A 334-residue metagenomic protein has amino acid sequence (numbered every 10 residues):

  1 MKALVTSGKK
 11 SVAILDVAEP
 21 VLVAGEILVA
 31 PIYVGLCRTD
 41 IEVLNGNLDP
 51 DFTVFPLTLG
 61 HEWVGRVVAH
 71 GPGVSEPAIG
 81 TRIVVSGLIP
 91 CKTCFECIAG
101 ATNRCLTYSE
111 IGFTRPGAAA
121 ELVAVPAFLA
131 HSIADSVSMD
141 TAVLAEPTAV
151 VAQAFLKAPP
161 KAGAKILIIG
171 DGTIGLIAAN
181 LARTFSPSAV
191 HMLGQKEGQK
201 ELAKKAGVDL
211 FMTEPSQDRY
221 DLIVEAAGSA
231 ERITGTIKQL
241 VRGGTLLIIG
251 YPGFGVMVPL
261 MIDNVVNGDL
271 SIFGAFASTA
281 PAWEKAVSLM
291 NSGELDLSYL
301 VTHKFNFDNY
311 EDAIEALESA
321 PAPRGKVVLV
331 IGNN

Functional and structural regions predicted by a protein language model:
M1, T234, A280-N334: C-terminal hydrophobic helical "lid"/dimerization subdomain of Rossmann-like NAD(P)H-dependent oxidoreductases
V5-V21, R38-A69, V84-V85, T102-P116: N-terminal glycine-rich cofactor-binding segment
P20-V34, L48-F95, A134-V137: Glycine-rich beta-strand-centered segment in the early N-terminal region that forms part of a ligand/cofactor-binding
C91-I169: NAD(P)H dinucleotide-binding glycine-rich loop of Rossmann-like/cofactor-binding domains, especially the beta1-alpha1
V137-T213: Mid-domain Rossmann-like dinucleotide-binding core that forms the NAD(H)/NADP(H) cofactor-binding site
S216-I223: A short acidic, Gly/Pro-enriched loop at the edge of an enzyme's catalytic core that lines a small-molecule cofactor
A230-S292, V330-N334: Glycine-rich phosphate-binding loop and adjacent beta-alpha segment of Rossmann(oid) nucleotide-cofactor-binding
